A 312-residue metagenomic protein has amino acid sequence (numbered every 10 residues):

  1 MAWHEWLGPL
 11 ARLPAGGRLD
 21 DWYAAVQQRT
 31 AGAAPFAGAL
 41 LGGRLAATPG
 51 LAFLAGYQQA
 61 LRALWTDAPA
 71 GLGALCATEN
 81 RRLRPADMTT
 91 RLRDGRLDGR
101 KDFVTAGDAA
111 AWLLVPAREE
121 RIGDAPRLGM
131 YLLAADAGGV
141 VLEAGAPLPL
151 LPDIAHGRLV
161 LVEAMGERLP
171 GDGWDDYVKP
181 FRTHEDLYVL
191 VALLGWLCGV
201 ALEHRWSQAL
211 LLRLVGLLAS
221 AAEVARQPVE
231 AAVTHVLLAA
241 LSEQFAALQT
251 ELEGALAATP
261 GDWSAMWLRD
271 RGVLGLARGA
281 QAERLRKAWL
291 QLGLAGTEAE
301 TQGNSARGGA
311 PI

Functional and structural regions predicted by a protein language model:
M1-G38, L187-I312: Alpha-helical interface subdomain recognition
A2-A110: Glycine-rich flavin
L61, L161, L197: Alpha-helical metal-binding/catalytic segments enriched in His/Glu/Asp
L97-G99, Y131, L197: Buried hydrophobic positions in well-ordered alpha/beta secondary-structure cores of metabolic enzymes
V104-G139: A short core secondary-structure module
W112, P116, M130, L151-A155 (+1 more regions): Flexible glycine-rich active-site/ligand-binding loops centered on an Asp-His dyad
D136-M165, W174: Flexible, small-/acidic-enriched active-site or ligand-binding loops
V160-Y188, A201-L211: A glycine-rich, basic-preceded beta-loop-alpha segment at the flavin cofactor/substrate interface of flavin-utilizing
